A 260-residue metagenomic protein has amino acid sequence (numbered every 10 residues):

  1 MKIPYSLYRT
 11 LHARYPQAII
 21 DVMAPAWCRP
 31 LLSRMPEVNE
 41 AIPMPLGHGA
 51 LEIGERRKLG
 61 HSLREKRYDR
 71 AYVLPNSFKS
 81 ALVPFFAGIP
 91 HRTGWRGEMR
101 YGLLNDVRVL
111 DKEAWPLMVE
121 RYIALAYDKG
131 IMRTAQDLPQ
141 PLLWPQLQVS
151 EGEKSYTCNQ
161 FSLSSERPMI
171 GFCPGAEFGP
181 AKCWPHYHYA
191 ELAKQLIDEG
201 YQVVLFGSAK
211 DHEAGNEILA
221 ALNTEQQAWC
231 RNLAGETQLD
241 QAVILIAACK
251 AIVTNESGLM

Functional and structural regions predicted by a protein language model:
M1-M260: Catalytic machinery of carbohydrate-active enzymes, primarily nucleotide-sugar-dependent glycosyltransferases
